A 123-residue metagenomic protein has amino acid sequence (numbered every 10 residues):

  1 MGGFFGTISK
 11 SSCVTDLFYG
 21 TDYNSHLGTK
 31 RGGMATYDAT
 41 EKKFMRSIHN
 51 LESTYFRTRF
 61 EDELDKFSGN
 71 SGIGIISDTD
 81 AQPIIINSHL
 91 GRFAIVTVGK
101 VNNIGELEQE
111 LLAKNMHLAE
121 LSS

Functional and structural regions predicted by a protein language model:
M1-S123: Conserved short alpha-helical segments that host acidic/polar catalytic motifs at enzyme active sites
